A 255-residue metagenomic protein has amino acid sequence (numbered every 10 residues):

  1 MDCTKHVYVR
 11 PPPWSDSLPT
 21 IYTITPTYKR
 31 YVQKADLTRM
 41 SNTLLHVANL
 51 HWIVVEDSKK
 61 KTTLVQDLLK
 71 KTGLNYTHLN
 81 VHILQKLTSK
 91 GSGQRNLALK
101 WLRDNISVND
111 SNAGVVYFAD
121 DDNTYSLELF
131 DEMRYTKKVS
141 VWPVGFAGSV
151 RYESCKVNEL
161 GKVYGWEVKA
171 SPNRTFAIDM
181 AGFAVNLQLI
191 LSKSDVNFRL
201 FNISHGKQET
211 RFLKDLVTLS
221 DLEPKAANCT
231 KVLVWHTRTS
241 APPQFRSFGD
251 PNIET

Functional and structural regions predicted by a protein language model:
M1-T38, Q244, F248-T255: Juxtamembrane luminal stem/stalk of type II transmembrane Golgi/ER carbohydrate-processing enzymes
D16, R39-H51, L68-T72: Short, acidic, metal-binding catalytic loop of nucleotide-sugar glycosyltransferases
Y22-T25, V54, Y117: Short hydrophobic beta-strand elements that form part of the catalytic alpha/beta core underpinning NDP-sugar/donor
T27-V32, K59-K60, D122-Y125, N197: Short acidic, S/G/P-rich loop/turn micro-motifs used as interaction or catalytic elements
A35-R39, V65-L68, N80-H82, S92-G93 (+3 more regions): Short coil/turn segments at secondary-structure boundaries
D57-G114: Active-site-proximal specificity loops/subdomain of glycosyltransferases
I106-N109, Y117-A119, N123-K207, E223 (+1 more regions): Conserved catalytic core of nucleotide-sugar-dependent glycosyltransferases
R211-V232: Catalytic donor-sugar/metal-binding loop of nucleotide-sugar-dependent glycosyltransferases
